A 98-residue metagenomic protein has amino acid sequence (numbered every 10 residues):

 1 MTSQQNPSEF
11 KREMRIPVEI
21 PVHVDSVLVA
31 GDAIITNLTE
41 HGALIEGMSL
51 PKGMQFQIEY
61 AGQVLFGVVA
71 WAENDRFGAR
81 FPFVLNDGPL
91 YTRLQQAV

Functional and structural regions predicted by a protein language model:
M1-V98: Structured alpha-helical
